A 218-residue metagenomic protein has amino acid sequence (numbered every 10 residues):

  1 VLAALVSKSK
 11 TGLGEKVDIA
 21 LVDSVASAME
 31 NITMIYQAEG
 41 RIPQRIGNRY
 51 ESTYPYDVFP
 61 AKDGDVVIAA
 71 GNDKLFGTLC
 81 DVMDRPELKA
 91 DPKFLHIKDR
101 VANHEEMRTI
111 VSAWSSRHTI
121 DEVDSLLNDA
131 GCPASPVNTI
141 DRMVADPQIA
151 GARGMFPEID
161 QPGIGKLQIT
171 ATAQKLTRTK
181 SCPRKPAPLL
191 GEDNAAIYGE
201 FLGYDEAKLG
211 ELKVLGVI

Functional and structural regions predicted by a protein language model:
V1-V66, A70-G71: Active-site-adjacent "lid/gating" segments in soluble enzymes
L2, M34, Y56, F76-C80 (+3 more regions): Predominant activation on well-ordered alpha-helical scaffold segments within soluble catalytic domains
G14-V22, L126, L209-K213: Beta-strand segments within the central parallel beta-sheet cores of soluble alpha/beta enzyme folds
Y54-A130, A134: Aromatic-enriched alpha-helical interface/lid elements that frame and gate functional surfaces
A90-A102, N138-A145, K208-I218: Short linear loop/turn motifs
L95, D160-E211: Flexible, small-/acidic-enriched active-site or ligand-binding loops
D129-R184: A glycine-rich dinucleotide-binding beta-alpha-beta segment and adjacent secondary-structure elements that constitute
